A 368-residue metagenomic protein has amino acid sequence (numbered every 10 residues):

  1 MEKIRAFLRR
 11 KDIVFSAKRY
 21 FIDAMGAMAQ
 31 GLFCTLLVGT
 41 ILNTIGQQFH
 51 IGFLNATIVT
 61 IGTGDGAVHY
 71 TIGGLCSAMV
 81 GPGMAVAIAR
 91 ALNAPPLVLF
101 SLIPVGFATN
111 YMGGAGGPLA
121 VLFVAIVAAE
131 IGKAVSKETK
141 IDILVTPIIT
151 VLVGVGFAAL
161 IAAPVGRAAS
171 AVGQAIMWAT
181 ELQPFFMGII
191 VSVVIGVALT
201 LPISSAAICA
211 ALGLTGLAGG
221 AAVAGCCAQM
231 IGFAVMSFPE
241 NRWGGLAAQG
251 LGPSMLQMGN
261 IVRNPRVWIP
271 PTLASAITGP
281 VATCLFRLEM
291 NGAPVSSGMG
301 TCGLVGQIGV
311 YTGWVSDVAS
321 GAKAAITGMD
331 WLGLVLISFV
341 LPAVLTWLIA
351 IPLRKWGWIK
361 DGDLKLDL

Functional and structural regions predicted by a protein language model:
M1-L368: Pore-lining transmembrane helices
